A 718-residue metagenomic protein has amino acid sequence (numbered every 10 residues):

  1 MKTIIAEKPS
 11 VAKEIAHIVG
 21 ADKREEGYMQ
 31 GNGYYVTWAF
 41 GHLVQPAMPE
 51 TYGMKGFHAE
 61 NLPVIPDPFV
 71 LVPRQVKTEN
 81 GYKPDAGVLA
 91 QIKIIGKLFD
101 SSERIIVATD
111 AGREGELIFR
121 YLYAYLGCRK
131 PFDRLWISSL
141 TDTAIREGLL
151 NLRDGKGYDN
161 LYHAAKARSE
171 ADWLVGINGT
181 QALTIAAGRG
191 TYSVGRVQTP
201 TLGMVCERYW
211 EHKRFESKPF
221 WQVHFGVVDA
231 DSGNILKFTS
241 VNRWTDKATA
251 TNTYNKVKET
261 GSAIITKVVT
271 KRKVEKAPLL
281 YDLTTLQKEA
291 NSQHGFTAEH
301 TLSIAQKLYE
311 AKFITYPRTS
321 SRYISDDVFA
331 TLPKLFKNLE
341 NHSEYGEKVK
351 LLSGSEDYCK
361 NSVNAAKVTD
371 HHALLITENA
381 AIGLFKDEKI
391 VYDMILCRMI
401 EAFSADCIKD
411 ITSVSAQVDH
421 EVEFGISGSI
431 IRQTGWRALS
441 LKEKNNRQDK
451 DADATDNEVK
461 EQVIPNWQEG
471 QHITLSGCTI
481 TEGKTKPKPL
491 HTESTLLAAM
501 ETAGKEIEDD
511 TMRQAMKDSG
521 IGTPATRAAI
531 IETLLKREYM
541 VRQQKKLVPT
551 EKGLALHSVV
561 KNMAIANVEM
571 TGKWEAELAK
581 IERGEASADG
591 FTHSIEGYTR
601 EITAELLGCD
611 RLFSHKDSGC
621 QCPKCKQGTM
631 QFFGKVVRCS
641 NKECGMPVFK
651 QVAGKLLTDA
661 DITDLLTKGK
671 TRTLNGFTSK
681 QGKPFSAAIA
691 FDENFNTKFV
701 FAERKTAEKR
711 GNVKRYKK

Functional and structural regions predicted by a protein language model:
M1-S169, W173, G179, K444-R447 (+2 more regions): Intrinsically disordered, low-complexity regulatory segments
M1-T3, T109-A111, G188-T191, T270-L279 (+4 more regions): Conserved short loop/turn motifs at secondary-structure junctions
K2, E25, G81, Y125 (+4 more regions): Basic, low-complexity terminal or inter-domain segments flanking catalytic cores
A164-G195, T511: Amphipathic alpha-helical segments of the small helical/lid subdomains adjacent to P-loop NTPase cores
A186-S193, M204-A250, Q293: C-terminal helical "lid" subdomain and adjoining coupling/linker elements of P-loop NTPases
Q198: Conserved PLP-enzyme active-site core in the AAT-like
T245-Y281, Q287: Metal- or metallocofactor-binding catalytic centers and their adjacent structured scaffolds across diverse enzyme
